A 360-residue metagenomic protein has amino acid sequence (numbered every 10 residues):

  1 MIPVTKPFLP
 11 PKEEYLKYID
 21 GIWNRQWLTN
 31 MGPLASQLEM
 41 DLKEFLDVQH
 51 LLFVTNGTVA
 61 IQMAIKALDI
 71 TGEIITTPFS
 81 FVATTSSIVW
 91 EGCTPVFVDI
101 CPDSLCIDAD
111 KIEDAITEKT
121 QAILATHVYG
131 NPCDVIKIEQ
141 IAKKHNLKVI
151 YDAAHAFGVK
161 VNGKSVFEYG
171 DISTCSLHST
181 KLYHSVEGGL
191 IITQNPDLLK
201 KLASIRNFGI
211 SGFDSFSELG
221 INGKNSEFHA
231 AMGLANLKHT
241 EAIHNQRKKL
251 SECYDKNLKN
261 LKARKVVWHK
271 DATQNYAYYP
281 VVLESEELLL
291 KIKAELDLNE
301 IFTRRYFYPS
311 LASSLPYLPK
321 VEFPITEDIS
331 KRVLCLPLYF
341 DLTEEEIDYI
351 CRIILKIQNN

Functional and structural regions predicted by a protein language model:
M1-L28, P337: N-terminal "arm"/small-domain region of PLP-dependent enzymes with the aminotransferase-like
W27, M31-E73, F79, S87-W90 (+2 more regions): Phosphate-binding glycine-rich loop
P33-D41, F45-L51, D110, D114 (+4 more regions): PLP-dependent aminotransferase class I/II
L52, I75, V96, V149-I150 (+4 more regions): Structural detector of well-ordered beta-strand residues that form the stable sheet scaffold of enzyme domains
K66-A153, K160: PLP-dependent aminotransferase-like
D103-S104, G130, K181, E284 (+1 more regions): Glycine-/small-residue-rich active-site loops that bind phosphorylated ligands and cofactors
Y151-S185, G212-S217: Conserved active-site segment immediately N-terminal to the catalytic lysine that forms the internal aldimine
E168-S204, E227: Active-site PLP attachment segment
